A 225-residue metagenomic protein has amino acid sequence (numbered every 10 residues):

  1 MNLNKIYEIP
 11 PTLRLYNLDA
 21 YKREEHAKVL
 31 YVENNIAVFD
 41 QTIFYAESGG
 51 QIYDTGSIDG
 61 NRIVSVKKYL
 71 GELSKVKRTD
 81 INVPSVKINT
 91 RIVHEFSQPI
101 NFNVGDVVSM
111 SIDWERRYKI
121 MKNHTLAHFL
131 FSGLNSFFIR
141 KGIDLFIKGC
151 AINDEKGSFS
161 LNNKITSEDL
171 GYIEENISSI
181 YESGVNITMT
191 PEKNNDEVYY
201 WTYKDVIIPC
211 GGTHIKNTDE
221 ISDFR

Functional and structural regions predicted by a protein language model:
M1-R225: A glycine- and charged-residue-rich anion-binding loop/surface
